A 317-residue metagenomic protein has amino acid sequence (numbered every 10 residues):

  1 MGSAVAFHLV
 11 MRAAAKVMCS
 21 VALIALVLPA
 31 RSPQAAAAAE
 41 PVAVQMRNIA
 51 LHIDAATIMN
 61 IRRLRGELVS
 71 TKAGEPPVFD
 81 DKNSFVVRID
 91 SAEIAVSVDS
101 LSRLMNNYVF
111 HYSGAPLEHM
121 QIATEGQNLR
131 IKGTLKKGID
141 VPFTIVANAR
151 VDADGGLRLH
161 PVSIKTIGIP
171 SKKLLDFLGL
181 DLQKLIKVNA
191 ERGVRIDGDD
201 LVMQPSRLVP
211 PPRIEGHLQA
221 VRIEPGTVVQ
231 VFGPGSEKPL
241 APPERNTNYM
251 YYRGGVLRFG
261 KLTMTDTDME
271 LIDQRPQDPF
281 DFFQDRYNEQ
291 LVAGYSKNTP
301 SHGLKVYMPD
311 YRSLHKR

Functional and structural regions predicted by a protein language model:
M1-A14: N-terminal secretory signal peptides that target proteins for export/translocation
G2, M18-C19, R31: Intrinsically disordered, low-complexity segments enriched in Ser/Pro/Gly/Ala and basic residues
K16-V27: Bacterial N-terminal signal peptides
L28-A38: Signal peptide processing junction and immediate N-terminal pro/mature segment of secreted/exported proteins
A36-R317: Extracellular/lumenal and peripheral-membrane lipid-interaction modules
